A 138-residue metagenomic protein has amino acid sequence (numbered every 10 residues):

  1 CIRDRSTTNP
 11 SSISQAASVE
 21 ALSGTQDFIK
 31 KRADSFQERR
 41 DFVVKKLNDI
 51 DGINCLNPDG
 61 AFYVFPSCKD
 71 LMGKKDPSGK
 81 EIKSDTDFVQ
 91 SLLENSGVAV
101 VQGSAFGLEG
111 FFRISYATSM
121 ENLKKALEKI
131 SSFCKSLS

Functional and structural regions predicted by a protein language model:
R3-S138: PLP-dependent class I/II
